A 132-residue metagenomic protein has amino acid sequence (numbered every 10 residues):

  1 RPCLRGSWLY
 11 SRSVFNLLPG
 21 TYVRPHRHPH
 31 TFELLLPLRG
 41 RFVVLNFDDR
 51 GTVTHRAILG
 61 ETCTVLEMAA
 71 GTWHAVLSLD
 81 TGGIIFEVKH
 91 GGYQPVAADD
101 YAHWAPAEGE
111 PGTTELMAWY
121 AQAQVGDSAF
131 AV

Functional and structural regions predicted by a protein language model:
R1-P25, T31: A short glycine-rich, His/Asp/Glu-containing loop-to-beta-strand
V14-N16, L34, V65-E67, E87: Conserved hydrophobic/aromatic beta-strand scaffold that supports enzyme active sites
Y22-R24, T31, C63-L66, A70-A75: Histidine-centered metal-chelating micro-motifs
R24, V44-N46, E87: Short hydrophobic/aromatic-rich beta-strand segments that constitute the beta-sheet cores of beta-sandwich/beta-barrel
R27-P29, L36-P37, S78-T81: Short glycine/proline-enriched turns and hinge-like loops at secondary-structure junctions
H30-D49: Glycine- and acidic-residue-biased ligand/ion/polar-headgroup-sensing regions
D48-G71: Short acidic-glycine-tyrosine-enriched beta hairpin
R50-A57, A75-V132: Double-stranded beta-helix
